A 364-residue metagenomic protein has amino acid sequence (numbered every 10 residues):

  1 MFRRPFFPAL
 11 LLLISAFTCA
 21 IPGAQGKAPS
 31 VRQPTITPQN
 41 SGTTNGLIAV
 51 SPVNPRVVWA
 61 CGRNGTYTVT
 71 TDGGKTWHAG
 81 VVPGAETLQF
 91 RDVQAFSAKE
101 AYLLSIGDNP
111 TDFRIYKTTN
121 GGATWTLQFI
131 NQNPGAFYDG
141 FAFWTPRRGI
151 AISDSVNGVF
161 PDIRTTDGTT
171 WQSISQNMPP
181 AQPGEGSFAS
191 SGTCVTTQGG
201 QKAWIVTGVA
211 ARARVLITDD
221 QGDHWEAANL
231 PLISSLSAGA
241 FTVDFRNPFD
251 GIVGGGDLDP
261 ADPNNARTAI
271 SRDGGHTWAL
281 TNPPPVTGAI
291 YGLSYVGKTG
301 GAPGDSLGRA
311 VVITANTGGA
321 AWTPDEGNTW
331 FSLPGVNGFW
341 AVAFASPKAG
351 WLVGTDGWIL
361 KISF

Functional and structural regions predicted by a protein language model:
M1-A9: Bacterial N-terminal signal peptides that target proteins for export
P8-T18: Bacterial N-terminal signal peptides
F17-S30: Bacterial Sec-dependent signal peptides at the C-terminal "C-region" and cleavage site
K27-F364: Residue-level hotspots at or immediately adjacent to binding/recognition sites across diverse folds
